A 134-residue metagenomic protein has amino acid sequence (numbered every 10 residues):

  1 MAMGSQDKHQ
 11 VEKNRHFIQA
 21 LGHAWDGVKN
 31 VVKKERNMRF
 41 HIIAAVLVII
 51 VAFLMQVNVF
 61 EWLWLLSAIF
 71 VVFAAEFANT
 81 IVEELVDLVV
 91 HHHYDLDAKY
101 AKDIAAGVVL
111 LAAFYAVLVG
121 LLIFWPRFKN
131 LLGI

Functional and structural regions predicted by a protein language model:
M1-I81, Y94, K102-I134: Hydrophobic alpha-helical transmembrane segments
V86-K99: Aspartate-rich (DDxxD/NDxxD/DxxxD) Mg2+/diphosphate-binding motifs and their adjoining helix-loop segments
